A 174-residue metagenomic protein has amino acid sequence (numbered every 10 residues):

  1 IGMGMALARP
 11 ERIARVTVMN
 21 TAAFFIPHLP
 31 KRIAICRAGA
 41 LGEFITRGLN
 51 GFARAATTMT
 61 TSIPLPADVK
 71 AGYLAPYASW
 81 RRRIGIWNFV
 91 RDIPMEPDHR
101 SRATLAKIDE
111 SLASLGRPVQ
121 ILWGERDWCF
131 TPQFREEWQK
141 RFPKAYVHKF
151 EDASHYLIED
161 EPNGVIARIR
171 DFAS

Functional and structural regions predicted by a protein language model:
I1-L29: Conserved hydrolase catalytic core segment
R12-R15, P118-Q120, Y146: Structural signature of beta-strand start/N-cap positions in the alpha/beta core of ABC transporter nucleotide-binding
N20-A22, E125, E151: Nucleotide-sugar donor-binding loop of glycosyltransferases
I26-N88: Helix-rich cap/lid subdomain of alpha/beta-hydrolase
A78, D127, S154-L157: Glycosyltransferase donor-binding loop in the core domain
R82-K140, K149: Conserved serine/cysteine hydrolase catalytic core
P143-S174: Catalytic active-site module of serine/aspartate enzymes centered on a nucleophile-bearing elbow/loop
